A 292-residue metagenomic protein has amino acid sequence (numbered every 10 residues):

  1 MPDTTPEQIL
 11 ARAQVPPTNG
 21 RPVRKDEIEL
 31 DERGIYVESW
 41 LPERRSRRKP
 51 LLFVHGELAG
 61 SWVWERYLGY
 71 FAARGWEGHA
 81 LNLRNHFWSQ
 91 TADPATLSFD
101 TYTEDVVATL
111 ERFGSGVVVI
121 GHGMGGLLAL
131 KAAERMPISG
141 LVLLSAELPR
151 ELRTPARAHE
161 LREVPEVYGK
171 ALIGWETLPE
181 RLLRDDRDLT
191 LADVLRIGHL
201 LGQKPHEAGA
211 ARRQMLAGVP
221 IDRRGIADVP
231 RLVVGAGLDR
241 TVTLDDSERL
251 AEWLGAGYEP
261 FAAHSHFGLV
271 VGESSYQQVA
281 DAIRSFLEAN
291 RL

Functional and structural regions predicted by a protein language model:
G56-G60, G123, G237: Active-site glycine-rich loops that stabilize anionic/oxyanionic intermediates across multiple enzyme folds
L58-R66, G78: Serine-hydrolase catalytic-loop signature spanning alpha/beta hydrolases and amidase-signature enzymes
L68-A92: Conserved alpha/beta-hydrolase
E134, I138-K170, A208-L216: Flexible "cap/lid" loop of the alpha/beta hydrolase fold
K170-V229: Alpha/beta-hydrolase
A227, V233-G235, D239: Short beta-strand/loop motif that positions the catalytic acidic residue of the alpha/beta-hydrolase fold
R240-R249: Conserved alpha/beta-hydrolase "acid-adjacent" motif
H264-Q277: Catalytic histidine-centered segment of alpha/beta-hydrolase-like enzymes
